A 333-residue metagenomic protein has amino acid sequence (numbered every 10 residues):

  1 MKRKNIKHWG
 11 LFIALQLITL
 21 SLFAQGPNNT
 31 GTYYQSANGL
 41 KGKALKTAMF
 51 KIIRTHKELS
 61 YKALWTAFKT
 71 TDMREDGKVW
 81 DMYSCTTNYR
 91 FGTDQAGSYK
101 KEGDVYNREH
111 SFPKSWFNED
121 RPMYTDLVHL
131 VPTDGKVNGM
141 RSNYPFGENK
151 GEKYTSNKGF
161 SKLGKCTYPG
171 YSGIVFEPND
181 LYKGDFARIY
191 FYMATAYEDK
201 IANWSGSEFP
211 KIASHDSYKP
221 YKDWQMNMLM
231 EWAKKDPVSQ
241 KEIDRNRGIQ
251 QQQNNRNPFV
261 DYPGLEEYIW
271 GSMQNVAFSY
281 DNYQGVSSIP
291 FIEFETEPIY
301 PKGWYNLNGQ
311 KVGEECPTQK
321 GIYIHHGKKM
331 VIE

Functional and structural regions predicted by a protein language model:
M1, A24, V286-I292, G309 (+1 more regions): Terminal processing/anchoring signals of secreted or surface-associated proteins and related intramolecular
K2-I13: Bacterial N-terminal signal peptides that target proteins for export
W9, K320-E333: C-terminal tail/sorting-segment detector
A14, T19-S21: N-terminal signal peptide c-region/cleavage motif recognized by signal peptidases
Q25-N88, Y268-I269, N275-F278: N-terminal module-boundary/linker segments of secreted carbohydrate-active enzymes
S98-N107, S111-G285: Domain-level detector of nuclease and nuclease-like folds in predominantly extracellular/periplasmic contexts
F278-N308: Residue-level detector of functionally pivotal "anchor" positions at catalytic/ligand-binding pockets or at interdomain
